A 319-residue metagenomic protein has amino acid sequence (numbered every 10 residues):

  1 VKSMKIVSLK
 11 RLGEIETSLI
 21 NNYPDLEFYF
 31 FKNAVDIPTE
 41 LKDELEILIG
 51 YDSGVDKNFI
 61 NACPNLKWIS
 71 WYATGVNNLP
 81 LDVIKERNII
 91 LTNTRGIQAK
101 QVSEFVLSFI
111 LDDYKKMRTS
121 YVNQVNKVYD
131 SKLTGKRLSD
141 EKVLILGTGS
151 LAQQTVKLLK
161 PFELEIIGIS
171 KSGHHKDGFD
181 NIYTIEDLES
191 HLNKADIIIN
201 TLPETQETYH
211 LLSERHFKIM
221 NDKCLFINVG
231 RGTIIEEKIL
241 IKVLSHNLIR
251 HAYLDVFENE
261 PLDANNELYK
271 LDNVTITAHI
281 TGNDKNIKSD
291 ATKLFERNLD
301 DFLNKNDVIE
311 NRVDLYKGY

Functional and structural regions predicted by a protein language model:
K2-T92, S213-R215: An N-terminal-biased, well-structured beta-alpha scaffold segment characteristic of Rossmann-like dinucleotide-binding
S3, S139-K142, K223: Phosphate-coordination loops involved in phosphoryl transfer and adenosine-cofactor binding
L19, T92-F105, T119, E260-Y319: C-terminal helix-to-coil terminal segments
L41-K42, I60-C63, L138, H191-N193 (+2 more regions): A short, aliphatic-rich alpha-helical micro-motif
I89, T94-K142: Phosphate-binding beta-alpha-beta segment of Rossmann-like dinucleotide-binding domains, i.e., the NAD(P)
R95, K136-L159: Glycine-rich adenosine-cofactor-binding loop
F162-G178: NAD(P)-binding Rossmann-fold cofactor-contacting core
G173-E267: Rossmann-like adenosine-cofactor binding region
